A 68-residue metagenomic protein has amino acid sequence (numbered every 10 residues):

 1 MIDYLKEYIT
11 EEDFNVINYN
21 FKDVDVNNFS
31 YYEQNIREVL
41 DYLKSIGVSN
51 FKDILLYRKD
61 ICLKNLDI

Functional and structural regions predicted by a protein language model:
M1-I68: Long amphipathic alpha-helical repeat/alpha-solenoid cores
